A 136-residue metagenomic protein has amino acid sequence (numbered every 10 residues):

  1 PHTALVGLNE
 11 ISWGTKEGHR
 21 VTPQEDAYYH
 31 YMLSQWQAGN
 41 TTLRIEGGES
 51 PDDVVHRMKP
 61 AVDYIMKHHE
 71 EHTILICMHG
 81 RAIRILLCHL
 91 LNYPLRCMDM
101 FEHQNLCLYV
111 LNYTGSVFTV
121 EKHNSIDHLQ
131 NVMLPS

Functional and structural regions predicted by a protein language model:
P1-G7, N112-S136: Conserved histidine-centered catalytic loops in small-molecule metabolism enzymes
P1-L33: Phosphate-coordination/substrate-recognition cap region in phosphate-metabolizing enzymes
L8-N9, E17, E49, G80-A82 (+1 more regions): Short, flexible active-site-adjacent loop segments at beta-strand->alpha-helix junctions, enriched in small/polar
S12-G14, R84-L86, Q130: Short catalytic/ligand-binding loop motif for oxyanion handling, primarily in non-cytosolic enzymes, centered on
E17-R20, H89-Y93, P135: Short, glycine/charged-enriched secondary-structure capping and boundary segments
Q24, V54-V55: Conserved anionic group-binding/transfer micro-motifs
Y31-D53: Short glycine/proline- and acidic residue-enriched helix-loop micro-motifs that form flexible lids or anion-recognition
K59-T119: Active-site-adjacent alpha-helix immediately C-terminal to a catalytic or transition-state-stabilizing loop
